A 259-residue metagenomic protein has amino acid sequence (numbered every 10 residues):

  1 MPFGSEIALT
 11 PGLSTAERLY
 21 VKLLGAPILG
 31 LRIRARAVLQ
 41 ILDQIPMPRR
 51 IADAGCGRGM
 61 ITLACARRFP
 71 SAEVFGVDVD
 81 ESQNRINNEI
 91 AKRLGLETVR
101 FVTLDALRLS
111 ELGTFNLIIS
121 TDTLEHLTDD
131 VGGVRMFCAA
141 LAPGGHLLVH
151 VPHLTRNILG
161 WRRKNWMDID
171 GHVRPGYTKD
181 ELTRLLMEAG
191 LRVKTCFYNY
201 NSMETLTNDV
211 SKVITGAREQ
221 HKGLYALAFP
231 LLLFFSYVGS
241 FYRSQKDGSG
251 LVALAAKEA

Functional and structural regions predicted by a protein language model:
M1-G113, L117, T121, V131-V134 (+4 more regions): Conserved N-terminal segment of class I S-adenosyl-L-methionine
E81, L127-T128, V151, T155: A structural helix-start
D122-H126: A short His-aromatic
V131-H146: A short glycine-rich, Lys/Arg-flanked "PGG" loop and its adjoining helix->strand segment in the class I
H150-V173, R184: Short, glycine-/aromatic-enriched active-site segment of Class I SAM-dependent methyltransferases
R174-A189: Short alpha-helix
E204-F234: C-terminal helical/coil "lid" or tail adjacent to the Rossmann-like core of SAM-dependent
L224-L254: Conserved Class I S-adenosyl-L-methionine
